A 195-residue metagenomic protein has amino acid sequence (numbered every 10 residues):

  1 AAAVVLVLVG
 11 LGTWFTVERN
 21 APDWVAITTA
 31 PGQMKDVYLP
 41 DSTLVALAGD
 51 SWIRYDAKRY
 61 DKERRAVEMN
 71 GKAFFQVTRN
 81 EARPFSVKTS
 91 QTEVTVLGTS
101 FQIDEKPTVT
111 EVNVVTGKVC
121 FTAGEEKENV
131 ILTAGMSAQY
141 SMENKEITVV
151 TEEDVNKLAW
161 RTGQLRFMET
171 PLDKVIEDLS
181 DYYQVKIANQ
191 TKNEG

Functional and structural regions predicted by a protein language model:
A1, V7-G195: A residue-level detector for the "anchor" residue at the start of short, highly conserved motifs
